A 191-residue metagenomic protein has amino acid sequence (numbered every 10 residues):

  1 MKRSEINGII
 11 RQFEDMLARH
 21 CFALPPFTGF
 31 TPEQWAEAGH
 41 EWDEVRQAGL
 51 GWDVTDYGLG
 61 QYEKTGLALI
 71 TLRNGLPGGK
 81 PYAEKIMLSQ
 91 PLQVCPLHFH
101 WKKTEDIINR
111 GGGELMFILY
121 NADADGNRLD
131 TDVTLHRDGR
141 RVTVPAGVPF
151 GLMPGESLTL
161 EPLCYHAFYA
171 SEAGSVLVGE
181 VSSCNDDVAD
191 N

Functional and structural regions predicted by a protein language model:
M1-Y82: A short, N-terminal "cap"/entry segment at the start of jelly-roll beta-barrel domains of the cupin/DSBH fold
K2, D123-T143, A167-N191: Double-stranded beta-helix
G75-A83, V94-D106, R110-G111: A short beta-loop-beta micro-motif enriched in histidine and acidic residues
K85-M87, H166: Hydrophobic/aromatic beta-strand elements that line small-molecule binding cavities or substrate pockets in beta-rich
I86, P149-G151: Short, surface-exposed secondary-structure edge patches
P91, K103-E105, N109-D125, L129-T131 (+1 more regions): Glycine- and acidic-residue-biased ligand/ion/polar-headgroup-sensing regions
P96-H98, E105-I107, F117-I118, F150 (+3 more regions): Short beta-strand His + acidic residue motifs that chelate non-heme Fe in jelly-roll/DSBH and cupin folds
